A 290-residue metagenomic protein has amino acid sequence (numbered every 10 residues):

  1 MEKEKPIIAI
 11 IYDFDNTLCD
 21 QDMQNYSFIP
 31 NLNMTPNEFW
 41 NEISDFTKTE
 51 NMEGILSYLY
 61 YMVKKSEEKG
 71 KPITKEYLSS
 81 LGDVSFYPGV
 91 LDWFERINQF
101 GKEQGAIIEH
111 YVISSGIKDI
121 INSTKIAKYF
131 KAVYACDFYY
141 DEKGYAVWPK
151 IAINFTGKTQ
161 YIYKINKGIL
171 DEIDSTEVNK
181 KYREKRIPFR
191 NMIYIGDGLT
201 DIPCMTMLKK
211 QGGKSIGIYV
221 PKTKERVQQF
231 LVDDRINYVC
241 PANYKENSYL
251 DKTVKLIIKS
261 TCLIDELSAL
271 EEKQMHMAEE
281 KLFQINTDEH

Functional and structural regions predicted by a protein language model:
M1-E2, F189: Short, basic/aromatic recognition patches
E2-E142, I236: Alpha-helical substrate-recognition element adjacent to the catalytic core
P88-Y111, S115-H290: C-terminal cap/substrate-recognition subdomain and adjoining C-terminal extension of metal-dependent phosphatase-like
